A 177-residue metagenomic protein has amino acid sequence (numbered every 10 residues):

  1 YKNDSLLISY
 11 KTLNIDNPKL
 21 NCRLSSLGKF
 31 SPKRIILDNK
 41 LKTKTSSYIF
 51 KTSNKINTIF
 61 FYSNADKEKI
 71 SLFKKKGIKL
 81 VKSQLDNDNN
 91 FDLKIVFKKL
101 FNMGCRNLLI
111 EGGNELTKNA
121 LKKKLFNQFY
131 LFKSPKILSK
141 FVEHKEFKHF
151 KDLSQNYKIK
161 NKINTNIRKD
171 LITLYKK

Functional and structural regions predicted by a protein language model:
Y1-K177: Enzymes that bind and transform nitrogen-containing heteroaromatic metabolites
